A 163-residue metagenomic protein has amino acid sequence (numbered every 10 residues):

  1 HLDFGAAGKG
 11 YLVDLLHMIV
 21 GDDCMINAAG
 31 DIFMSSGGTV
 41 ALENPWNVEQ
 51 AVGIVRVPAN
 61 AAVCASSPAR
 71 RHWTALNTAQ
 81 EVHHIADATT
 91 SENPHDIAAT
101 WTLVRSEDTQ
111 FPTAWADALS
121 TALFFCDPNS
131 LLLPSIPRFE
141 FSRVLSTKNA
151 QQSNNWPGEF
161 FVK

Functional and structural regions predicted by a protein language model:
H1-K163: Mature catalytic core of soluble alpha/beta enzymes
